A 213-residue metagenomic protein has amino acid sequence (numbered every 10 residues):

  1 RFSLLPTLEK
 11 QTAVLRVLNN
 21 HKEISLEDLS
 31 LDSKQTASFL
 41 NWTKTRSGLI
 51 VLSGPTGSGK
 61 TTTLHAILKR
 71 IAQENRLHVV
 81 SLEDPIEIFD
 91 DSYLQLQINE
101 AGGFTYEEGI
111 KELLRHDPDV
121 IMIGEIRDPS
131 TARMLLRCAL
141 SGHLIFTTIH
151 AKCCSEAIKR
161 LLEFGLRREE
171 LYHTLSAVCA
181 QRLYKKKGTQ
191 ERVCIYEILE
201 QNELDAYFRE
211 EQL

Functional and structural regions predicted by a protein language model:
R1-L213: Short, flexible helix-loop junctions that flank or precede catalytic/ligand sites
